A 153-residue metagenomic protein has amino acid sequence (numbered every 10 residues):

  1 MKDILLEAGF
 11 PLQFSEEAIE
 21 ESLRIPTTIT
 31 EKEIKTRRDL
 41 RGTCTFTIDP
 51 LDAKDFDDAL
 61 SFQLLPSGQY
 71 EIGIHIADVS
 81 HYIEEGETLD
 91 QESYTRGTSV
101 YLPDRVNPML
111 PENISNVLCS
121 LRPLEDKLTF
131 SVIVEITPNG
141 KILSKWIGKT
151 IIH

Functional and structural regions predicted by a protein language model:
M1-G73, S80-E125: Charge-lined substrate channels and their catalytic hotspots, especially those that engage the 3′ end of RNA
G73-H75, K145: Beta-strand residues in well-ordered beta-sheet regions across diverse protein folds
H75-A77, E135: Short beta-strand segments
K127-H153: Polynucleotide-recognition surfaces of large bacterial nucleic-acid defense/processing enzymes
